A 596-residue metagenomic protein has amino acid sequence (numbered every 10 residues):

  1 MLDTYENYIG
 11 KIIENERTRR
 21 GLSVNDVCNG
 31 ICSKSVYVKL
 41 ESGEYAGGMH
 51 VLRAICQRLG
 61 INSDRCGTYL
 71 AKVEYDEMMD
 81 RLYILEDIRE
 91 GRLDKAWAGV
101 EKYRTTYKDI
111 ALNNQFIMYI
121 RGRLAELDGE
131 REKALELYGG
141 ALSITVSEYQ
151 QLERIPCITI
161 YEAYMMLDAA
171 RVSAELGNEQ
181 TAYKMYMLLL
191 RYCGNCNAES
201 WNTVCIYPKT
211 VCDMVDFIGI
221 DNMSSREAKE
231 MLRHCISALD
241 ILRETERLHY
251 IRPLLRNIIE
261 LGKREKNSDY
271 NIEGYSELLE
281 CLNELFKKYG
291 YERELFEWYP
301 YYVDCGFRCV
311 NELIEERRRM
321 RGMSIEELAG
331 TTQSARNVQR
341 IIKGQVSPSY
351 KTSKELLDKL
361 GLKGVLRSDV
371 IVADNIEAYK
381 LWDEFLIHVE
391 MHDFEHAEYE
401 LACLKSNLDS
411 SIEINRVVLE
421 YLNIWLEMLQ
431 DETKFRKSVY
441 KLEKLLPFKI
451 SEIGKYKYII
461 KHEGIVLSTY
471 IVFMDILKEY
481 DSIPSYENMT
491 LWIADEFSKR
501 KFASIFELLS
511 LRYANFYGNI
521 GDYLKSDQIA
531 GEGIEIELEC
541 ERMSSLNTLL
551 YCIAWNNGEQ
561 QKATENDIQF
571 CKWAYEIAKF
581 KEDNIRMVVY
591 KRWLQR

Functional and structural regions predicted by a protein language model:
M1-R19, Y291-R321: A short, Lys/Arg-rich alpha-helix, primarily the initiator
R20-K39, R321-Q339: Short alpha-helical DNA-recognition segment
H50-R65, S349-R367: DNA major-groove recognition helix of helix-turn-helix/homeodomain DNA-binding modules
G60-D76, G361-A378: Short C-terminal boundary/hinge segments that cap the last helix of small helical domains
Y75-D128, I376-Q430: Helix-turn-helix/homeodomain-like alpha-helical modules used for DNA recognition and transcription-factor dimerization
L82, N113-L124, Y161, L167-D168 (+10 more regions): "A position-specific structural signal for the A-helix of alpha-solenoid helical repeats
A96, A134, A182, A228-M231 (+6 more regions): Single-residue signature of alpha-solenoid repeat helices
W97-Y107, G139-Q151, Y186-A198, L232-E244 (+6 more regions): Amphipathic alpha-helical segments of tetratricopeptide repeats
